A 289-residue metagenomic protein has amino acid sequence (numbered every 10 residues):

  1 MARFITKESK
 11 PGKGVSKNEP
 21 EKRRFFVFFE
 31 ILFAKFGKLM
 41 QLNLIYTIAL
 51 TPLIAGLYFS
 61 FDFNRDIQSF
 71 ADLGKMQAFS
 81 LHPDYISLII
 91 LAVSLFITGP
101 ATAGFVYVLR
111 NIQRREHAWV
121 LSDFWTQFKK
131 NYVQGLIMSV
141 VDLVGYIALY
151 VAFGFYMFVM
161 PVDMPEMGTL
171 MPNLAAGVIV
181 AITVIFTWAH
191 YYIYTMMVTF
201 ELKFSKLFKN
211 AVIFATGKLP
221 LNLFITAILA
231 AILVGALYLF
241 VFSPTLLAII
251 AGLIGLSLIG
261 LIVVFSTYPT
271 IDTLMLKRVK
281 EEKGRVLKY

Functional and structural regions predicted by a protein language model:
M1-G154, F158-V159, W188-Y191, M196-Y289: Helix-coil boundary and N-terminal low-complexity module in membrane systems
Y150-A189: Membrane-helix boundary elements
